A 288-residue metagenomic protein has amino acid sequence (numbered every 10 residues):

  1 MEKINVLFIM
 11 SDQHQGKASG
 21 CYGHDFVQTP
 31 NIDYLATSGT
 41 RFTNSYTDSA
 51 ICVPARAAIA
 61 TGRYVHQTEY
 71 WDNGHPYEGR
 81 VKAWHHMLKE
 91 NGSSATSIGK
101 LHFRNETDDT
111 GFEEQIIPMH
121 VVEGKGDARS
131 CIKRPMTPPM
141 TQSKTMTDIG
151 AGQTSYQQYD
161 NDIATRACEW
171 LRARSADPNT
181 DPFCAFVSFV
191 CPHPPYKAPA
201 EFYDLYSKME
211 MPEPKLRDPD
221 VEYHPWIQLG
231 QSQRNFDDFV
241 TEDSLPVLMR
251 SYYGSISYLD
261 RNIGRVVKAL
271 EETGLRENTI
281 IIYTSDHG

Functional and structural regions predicted by a protein language model:
M1-G288: Formylglycine-dependent sulfatase
